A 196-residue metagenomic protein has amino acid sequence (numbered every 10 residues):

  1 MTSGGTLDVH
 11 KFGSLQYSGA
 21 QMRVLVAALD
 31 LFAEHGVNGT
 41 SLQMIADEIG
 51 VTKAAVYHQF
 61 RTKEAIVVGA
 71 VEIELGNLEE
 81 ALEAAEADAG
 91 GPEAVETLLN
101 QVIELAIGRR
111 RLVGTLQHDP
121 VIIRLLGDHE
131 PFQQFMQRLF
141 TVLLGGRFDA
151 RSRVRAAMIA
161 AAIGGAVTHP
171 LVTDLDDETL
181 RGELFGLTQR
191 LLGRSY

Functional and structural regions predicted by a protein language model:
M1-G19, D30, R147, T173 (+1 more regions): N-terminal intrinsically disordered/low-complexity leader segments
R23, A27, L31-A65, G69: Helix-turn-helix
A65, G69, E80-G114: Hydrophobic alpha-helical connector segments
L78, A106, I163-V167: Hydrophobic recognition helices of helix-based DNA-binding modules
A85-A89, L116, P120, P170 (+1 more regions): Secondary-structure edge/capping motif, primarily at the C-terminal ends of alpha-helices and the immediately following
E93, V113-G114, L125-Y196: Hydrophobic/aromatic-rich alpha-helical bundle segments in the mid-to-C-terminal region
N100-I107, H118-V121, V142-G145: Helix-loop "lid/cap" segments that line or gate small-molecule binding pockets
